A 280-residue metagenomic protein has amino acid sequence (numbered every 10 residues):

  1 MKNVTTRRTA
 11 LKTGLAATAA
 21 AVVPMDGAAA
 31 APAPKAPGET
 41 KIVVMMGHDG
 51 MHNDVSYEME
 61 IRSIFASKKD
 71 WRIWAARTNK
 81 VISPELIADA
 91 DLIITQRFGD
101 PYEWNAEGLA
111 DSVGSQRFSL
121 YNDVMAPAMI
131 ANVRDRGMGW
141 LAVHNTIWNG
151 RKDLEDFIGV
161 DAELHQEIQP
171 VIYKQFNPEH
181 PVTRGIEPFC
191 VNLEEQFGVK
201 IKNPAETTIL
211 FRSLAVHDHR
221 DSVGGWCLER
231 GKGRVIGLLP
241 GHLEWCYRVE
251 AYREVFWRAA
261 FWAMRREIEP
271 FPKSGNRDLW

Functional and structural regions predicted by a protein language model:
M1-T18: N-terminal secretory signal peptides and thylakoid transit peptides that target proteins across membranes
V23-G27: C-terminal segment of classical bacterial N-terminal signal peptides
A31-L92, S274-W280: Aromatic-Pro/Gly-enriched surface loop or interdomain linker that acts as a lid/target-recognition segment
P37-T40, S67, R77, H217 (+1 more regions): Extracellular ligand-binding/catalytic regions of CAZymes and related secreted enzymes and adhesion modules
M45-M46, I87-G150, K232: Short alpha-beta junction capping motif
D49-M51, K80-V81, G99-Y102, T146-G150 (+2 more regions): Solvent-exposed loop/turn segments at secondary-structure junctions within structured extracellular/periplasmic domains
E58, A142-H219, P272-W280: An acidic, glycine-rich "communication" segment
G198, R220-E229: Short, surface-exposed beta-strand/loop micro-motifs that present aromatic residues
